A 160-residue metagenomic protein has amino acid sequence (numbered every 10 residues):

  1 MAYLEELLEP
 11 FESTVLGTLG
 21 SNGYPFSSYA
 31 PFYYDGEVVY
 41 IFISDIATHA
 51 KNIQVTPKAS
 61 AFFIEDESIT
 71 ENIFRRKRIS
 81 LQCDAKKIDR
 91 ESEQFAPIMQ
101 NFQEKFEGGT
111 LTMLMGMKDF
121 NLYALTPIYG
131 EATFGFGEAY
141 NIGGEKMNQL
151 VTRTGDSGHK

Functional and structural regions predicted by a protein language model:
M1-Q54, F62: An N-terminal domain-cap segment
S13-T14, A59, G108, T112: A general structural signal for well-ordered secondary-structure junctions
L19-S21, S28, S68-E71, G109-L114: Catalytic micro-motifs at enzyme active sites that drive phosphoryl/nucleotidyl and oxygen chemistry
S27-P31, S80-Q82, F120-A124, A139: Conserved hydrophobic/aromatic beta-strand scaffold that supports enzyme active sites
V38, K58, Y129-E131: Structural motif
S44, I64, G135-G137: Surface loops and adjacent helix of pleckstrin homology
T48-K105, F120, P127: Short, structured beta-strand-loop surface elements
Q100-N101, K105, G109-K160: C-terminal edge-of-domain segments
